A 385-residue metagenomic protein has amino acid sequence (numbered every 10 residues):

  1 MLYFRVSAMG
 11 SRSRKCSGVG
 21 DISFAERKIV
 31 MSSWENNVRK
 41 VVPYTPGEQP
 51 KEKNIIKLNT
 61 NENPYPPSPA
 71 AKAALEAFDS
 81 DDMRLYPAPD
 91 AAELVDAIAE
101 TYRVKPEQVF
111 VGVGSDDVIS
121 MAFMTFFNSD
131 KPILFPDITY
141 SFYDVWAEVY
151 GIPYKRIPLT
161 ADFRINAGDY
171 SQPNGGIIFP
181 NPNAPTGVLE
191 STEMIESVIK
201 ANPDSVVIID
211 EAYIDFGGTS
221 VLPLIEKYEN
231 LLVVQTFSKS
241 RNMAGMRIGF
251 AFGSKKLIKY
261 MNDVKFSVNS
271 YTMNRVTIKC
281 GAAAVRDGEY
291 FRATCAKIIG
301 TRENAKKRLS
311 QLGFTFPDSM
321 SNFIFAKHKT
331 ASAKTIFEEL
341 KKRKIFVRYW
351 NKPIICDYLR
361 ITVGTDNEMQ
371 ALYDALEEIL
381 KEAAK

Functional and structural regions predicted by a protein language model:
M1, S23-K28, E193, E339-R348 (+1 more regions): PLP-dependent enzyme catalytic core of the Aspartate aminotransferase-like
L2, K155, T160-D215: Active-site phosphate-binding strand-loop segment of PLP-dependent enzymes
I29-L85, P173: N-terminal "arm"/small-domain region of PLP-dependent enzymes with the aminotransferase-like
V30, T125-P180: PLP-dependent aminotransferase-like
A92-P132, T330: Phosphate-binding glycine-rich loop
N230-S310, F314-P317: PLP-dependent aminotransferase class I/II
I299, Q311-R343, L359: Conserved PLP-binding catalytic core of the aspartate aminotransferase-like
